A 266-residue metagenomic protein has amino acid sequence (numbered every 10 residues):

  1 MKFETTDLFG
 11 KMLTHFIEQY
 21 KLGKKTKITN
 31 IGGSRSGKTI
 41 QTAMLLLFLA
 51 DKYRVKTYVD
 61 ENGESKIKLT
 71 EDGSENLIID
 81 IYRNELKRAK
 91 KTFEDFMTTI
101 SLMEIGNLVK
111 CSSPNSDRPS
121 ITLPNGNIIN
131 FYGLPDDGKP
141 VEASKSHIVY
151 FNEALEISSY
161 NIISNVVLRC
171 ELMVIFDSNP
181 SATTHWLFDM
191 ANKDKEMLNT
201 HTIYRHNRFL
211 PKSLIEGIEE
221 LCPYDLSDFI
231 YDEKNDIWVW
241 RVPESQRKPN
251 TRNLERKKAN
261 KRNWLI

Functional and structural regions predicted by a protein language model:
M1-I266: Phosphate/NTP-binding elements of NTP-utilizing enzymes
